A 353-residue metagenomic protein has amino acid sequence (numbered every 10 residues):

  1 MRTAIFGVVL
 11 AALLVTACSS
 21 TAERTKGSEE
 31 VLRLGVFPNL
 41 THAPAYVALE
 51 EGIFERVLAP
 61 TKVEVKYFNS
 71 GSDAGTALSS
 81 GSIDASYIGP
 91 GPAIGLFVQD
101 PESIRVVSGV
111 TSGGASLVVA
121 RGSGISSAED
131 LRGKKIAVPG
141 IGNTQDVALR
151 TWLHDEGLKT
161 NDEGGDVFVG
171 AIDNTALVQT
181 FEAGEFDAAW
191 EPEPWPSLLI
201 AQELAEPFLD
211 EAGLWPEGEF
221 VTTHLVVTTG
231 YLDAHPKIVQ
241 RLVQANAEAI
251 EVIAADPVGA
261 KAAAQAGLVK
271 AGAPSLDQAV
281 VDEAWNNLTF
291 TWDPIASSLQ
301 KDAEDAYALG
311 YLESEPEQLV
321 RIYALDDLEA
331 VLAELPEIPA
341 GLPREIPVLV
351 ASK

Functional and structural regions predicted by a protein language model:
M1-F6: Bacterial N-terminal signal peptides that target proteins for export
A12-A17: C-terminal motif of bacterial Sec signal peptides marking the signal peptidase cleavage site
S19-A22: Bacterial signal peptide processing site
R24-A171, D187-E193, L204, F208 (+1 more regions): Short, glycine-/small- and polar/acidic-enriched structural segments that line small-molecule recognition paths
E55-P60, G213-G218, N286-P294: Short, solvent-exposed loop/beta-turn-alpha elements that line the ligand-binding surface or hinge of extracytoplasmic
P92, D100, E163-D166, T175-V269: Pocket-lining segment of extracytoplasmic ligand-binding domains
D233-E315: Secondary-structure end/capping motifs
A306-K353: Conserved C-terminal helix/tail region of periplasmic/extracytoplasmic solute-binding proteins
